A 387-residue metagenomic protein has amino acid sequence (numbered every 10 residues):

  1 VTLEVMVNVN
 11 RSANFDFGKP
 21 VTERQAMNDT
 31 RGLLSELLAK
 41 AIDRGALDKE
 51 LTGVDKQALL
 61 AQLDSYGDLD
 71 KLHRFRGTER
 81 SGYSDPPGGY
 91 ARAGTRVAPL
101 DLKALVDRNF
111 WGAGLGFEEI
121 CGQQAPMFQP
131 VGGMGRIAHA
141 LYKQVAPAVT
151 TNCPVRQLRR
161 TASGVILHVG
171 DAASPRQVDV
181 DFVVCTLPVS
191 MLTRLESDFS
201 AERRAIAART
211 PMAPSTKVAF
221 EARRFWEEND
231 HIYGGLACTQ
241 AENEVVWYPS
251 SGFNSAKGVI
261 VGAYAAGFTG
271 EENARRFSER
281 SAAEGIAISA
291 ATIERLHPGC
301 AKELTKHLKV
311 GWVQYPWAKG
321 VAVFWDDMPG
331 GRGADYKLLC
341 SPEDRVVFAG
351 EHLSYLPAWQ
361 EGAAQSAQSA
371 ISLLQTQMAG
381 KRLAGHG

Functional and structural regions predicted by a protein language model:
V1-G387: FAD-dinucleotide binding site
